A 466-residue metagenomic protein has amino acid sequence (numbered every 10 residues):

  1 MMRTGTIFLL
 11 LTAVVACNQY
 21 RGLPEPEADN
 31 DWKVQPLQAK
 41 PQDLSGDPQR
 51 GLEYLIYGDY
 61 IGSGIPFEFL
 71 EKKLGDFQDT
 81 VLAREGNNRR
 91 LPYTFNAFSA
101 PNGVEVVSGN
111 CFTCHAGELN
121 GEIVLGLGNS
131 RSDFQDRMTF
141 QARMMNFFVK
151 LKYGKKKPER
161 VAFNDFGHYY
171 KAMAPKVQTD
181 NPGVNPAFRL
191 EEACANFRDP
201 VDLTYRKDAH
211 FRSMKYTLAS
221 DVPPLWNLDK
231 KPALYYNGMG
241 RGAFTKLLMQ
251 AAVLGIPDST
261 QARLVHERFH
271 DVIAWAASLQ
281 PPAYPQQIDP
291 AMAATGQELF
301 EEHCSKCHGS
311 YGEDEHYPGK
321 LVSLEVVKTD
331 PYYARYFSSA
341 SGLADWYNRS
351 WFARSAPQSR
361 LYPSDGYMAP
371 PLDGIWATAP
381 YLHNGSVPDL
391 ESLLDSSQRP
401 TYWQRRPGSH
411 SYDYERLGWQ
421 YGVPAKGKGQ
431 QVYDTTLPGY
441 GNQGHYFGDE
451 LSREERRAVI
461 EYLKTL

Functional and structural regions predicted by a protein language model:
M2-L9: Sec-dependent signal peptide recognition, specifically the positively charged N-region followed immediately by
L10-N18: Hydrophobic h-region of N-terminal signal peptides that target proteins for export in Gram-negative bacteria
N18-L466: Periplasmic c-type cytochrome electron-transfer domains
